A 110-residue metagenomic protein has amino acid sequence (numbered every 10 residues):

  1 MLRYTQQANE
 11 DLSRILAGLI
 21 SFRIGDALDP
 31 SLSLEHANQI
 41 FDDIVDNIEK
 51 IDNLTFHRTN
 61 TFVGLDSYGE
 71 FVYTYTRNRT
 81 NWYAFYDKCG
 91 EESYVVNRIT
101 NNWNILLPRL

Functional and structural regions predicted by a protein language model:
M1-T74: Basic, Lys/Arg-enriched alpha-helical interface segments
Y73-L110: Enriched for short, Lys/Arg-rich terminal
